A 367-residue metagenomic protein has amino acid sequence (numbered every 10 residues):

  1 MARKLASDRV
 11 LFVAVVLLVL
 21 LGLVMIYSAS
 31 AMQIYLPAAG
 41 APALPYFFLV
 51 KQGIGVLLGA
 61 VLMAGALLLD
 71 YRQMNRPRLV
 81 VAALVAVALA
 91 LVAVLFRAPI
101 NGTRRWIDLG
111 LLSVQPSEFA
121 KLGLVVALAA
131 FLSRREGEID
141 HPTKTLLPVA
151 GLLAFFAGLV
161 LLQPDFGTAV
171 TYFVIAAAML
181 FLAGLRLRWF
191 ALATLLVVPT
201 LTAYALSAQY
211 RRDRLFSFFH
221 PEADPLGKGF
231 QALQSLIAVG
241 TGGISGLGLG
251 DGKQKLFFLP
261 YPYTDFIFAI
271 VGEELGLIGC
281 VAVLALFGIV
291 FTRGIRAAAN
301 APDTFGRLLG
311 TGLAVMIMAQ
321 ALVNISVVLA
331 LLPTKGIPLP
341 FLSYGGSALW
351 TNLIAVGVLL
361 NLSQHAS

Functional and structural regions predicted by a protein language model:
M1, L322-S367: A juxtamembrane structural motif centered on a specific transmembrane helix
M1-V15: N-terminal membrane topogenic signal
F12-L20, V24-S28, I34-Q231, A269-A330 (+1 more regions): Hydrophobic alpha-helical transmembrane segments of multi-pass inner membrane proteins, especially in bacterial systems
G110-A120, L162-P164, G243-G248, I337-T351: Glycine/serine-rich anion-binding loops at beta->alpha junctions that coordinate negatively charged ligand groups
A154-G167, V239-G242, G246-Q254: Membrane-helix interface and discontinuous TM-entry motifs in multi-pass inner-membrane proteins
D165-V170, G246-G252, P262-T264, V281 (+3 more regions): Transmembrane helix boundary and interhelical junction motifs in multipass membrane proteins
G243-I278, A301, F305: Long extracytoplasmic/lumenal interhelical loops at the membrane interface of multi-pass membrane proteins
